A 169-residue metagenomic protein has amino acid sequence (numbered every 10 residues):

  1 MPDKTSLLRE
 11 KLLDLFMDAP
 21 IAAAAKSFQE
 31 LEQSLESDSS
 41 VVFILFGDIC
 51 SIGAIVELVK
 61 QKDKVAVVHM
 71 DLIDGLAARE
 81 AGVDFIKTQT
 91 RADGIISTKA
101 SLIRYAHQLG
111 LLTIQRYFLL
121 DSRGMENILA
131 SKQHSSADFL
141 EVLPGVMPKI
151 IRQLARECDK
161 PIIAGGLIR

Functional and structural regions predicted by a protein language model:
P2-A66, D74-L76, R91: Conserved N-terminal beta1-alpha1 strand-loop-helix module at the mouth
L13-I21, K62-D71, R91, L109-F118 (+1 more regions): Short beta-strand/loop segments at the ligand-binding rim of alpha/beta enzyme cores
D14-F16, L58, K64, H107 (+1 more regions): Solvent-exposed, well-ordered amphipathic alpha-helical segments that flank/support binding or catalytic loops
A22-K26, S40-I49, V67-G75, T90-A100 (+2 more regions): Catalytic beta/alpha-barrel core
A24-L35, A78-F85, R123-S131, R169: Short, acidic/polar
L35-V41, D63-A66, D84-R91, L111 (+2 more regions): Short, surface-exposed connector motifs at secondary-structure boundaries
F46-K62, G75-E80, S97-L111, L120-I128 (+1 more regions): Active-site-adjacent beta->alpha loops and helix N-cap segments on the catalytic face of soluble alpha/beta enzymes
